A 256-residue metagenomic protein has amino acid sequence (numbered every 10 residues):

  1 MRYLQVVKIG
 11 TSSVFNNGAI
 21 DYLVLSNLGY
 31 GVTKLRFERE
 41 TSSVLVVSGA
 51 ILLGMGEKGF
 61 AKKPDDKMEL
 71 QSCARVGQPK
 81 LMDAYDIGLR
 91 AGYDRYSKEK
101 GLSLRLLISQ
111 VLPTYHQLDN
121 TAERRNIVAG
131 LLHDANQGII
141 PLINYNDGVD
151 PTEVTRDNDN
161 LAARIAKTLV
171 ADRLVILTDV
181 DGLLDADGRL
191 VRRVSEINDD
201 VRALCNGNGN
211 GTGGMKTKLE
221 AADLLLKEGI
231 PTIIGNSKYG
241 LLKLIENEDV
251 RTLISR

Functional and structural regions predicted by a protein language model:
M1-R256: C-terminal catalytic "cap/lid" subdomain
